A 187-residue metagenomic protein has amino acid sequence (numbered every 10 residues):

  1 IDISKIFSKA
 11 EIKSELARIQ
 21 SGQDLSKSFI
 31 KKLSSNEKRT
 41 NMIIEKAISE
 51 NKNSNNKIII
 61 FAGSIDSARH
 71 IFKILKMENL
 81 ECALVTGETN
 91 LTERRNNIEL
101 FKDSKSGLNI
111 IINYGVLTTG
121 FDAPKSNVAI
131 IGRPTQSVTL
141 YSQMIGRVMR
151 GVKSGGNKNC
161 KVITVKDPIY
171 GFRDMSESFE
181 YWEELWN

Functional and structural regions predicted by a protein language model:
I1, E78-E81, P124-V128, G156-V162: Short glycine-/polar-rich loops that comprise or flank the Walker A/P-loop and associated switch/sensor motifs
I1-N56: Interdomain helical connector at the RecA1-RecA2 junction of SF1/SF2 helicase-like NTPases
F7-A10, D66, T89-N90, L117-T119 (+3 more regions): Conserved nucleotide-binding/hydrolysis micro-motifs of P-loop NTPases
N41, R69, K73, R95 (+1 more regions): Alpha-helical elements of the RecA-like P-loop NTPase motor core of helicases
I59, A68-H70, L80-L117: Conserved helicase ATPase core of P-loop NTP-dependent helicases/translocases
I74, N97-L100, K125, L140-R147 (+1 more regions): Alpha-helical scaffold elements adjacent to nucleotide-binding pockets in ATP/GTP-utilizing enzyme cores
N109-N113, L117-T135, L140-R147, C160-V165: A short beta-strand element within the Helicase C-terminal
T139-S142, R150-N187: A conserved SF2-helicase RecA2
